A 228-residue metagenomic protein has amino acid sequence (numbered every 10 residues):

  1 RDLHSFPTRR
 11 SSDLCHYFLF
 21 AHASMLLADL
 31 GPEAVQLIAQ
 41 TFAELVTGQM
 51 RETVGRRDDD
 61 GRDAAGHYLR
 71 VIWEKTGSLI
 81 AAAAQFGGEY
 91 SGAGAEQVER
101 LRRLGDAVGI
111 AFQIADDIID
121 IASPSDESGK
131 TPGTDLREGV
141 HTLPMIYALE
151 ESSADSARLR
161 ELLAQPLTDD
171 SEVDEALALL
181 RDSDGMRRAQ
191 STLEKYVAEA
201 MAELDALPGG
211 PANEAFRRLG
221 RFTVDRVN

Functional and structural regions predicted by a protein language model:
R1, S5, R9-A164, E194-K195 (+2 more regions): Mg2+-dependent prenyl diphosphate-binding active-site environment of isoprenoid biosynthetic enzymes
V46, G87-G88, R181, D205-P208 (+1 more regions): A structural signal for long alpha-helical coiled-coils and helix-turn connectors that form the cytosolic signaling
A64, Y68-I72, R181, G185-R188 (+1 more regions): Non-transmembrane, amphipathic alpha-helical segments
G133, L204-D205: Short basic coil micro-motifs at the edges of alpha-helical modules that engage polyanionic partners
S156-L204: Mobile late-domain/C-terminal helix-loop "cap" segments that border catalytic sites or the cytosolic face
Y196, M201-A202, G209-N228: Short, amphipathic C-terminal "tail helix"
